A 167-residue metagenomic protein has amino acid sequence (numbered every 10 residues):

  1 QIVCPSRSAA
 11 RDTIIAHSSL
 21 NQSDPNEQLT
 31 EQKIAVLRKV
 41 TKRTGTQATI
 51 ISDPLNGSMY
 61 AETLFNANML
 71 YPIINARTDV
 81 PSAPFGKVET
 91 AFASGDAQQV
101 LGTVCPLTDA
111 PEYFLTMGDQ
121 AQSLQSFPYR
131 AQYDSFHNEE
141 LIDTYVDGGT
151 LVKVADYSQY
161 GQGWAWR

Functional and structural regions predicted by a protein language model:
C4-R167: Extracytoplasmic
